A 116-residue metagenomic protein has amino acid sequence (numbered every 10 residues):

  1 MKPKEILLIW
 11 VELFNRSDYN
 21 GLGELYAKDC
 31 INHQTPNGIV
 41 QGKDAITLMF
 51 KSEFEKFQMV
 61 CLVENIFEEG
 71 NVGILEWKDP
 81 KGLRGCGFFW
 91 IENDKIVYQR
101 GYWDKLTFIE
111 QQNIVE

Functional and structural regions predicted by a protein language model:
M1-S17, L25: Short, aromatic-enriched amphipathic alpha-helices that serve as compact interaction elements
P3, L7, Y19, K43-I46 (+1 more regions): A structural signal for well-ordered alpha-helical scaffolds and beta->alpha junctions
Y19-E69: A solvent-exposed, acidic/Ser-Thr-rich amphipathic alpha-helical stretch
T47-E116: A beta-strand edge to alpha-helix "cap/lid" segment located at domain peripheries
